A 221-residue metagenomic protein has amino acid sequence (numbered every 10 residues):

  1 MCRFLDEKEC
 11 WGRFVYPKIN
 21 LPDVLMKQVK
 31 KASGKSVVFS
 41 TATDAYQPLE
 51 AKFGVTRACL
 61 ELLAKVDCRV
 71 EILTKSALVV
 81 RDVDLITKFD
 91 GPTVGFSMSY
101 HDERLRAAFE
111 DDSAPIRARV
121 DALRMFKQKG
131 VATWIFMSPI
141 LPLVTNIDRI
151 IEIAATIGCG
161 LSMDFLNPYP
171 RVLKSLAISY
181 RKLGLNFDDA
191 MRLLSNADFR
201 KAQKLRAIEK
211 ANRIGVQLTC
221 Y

Functional and structural regions predicted by a protein language model:
M1-T93, H101-R104, I116: Conserved Radical SAM active-site core
P22-M26, R57-L60, V83, R119-L123 (+2 more regions): Generic structural signal for well-ordered alpha-helices, preferentially at hydrophobic/aromatic core positions
S36-V38, R69-E71, T93-G95, A132-F136 (+3 more regions): Structural preference for beta-strand elements that scaffold enzyme active sites
V38-Q47, A77-V80, P92-D112, P142 (+2 more regions): Conserved radical SAM core fold
A64, T87, D121-Q128, I208 (+1 more regions): Surface-exposed amphipathic alpha-helices with a cationic face
E71-I72, A77, P139-D148: Active-site glycine- and acidic-residue-rich loops that bind and position anionic ligands or nucleotide-like cofactors
D112, M125-T145: Conserved strand-turn element in the central/C-terminal portion of the radical SAM core barrel that lines
P142-Y221: Auxiliary Fe-S-binding modules of radical SAM enzymes
